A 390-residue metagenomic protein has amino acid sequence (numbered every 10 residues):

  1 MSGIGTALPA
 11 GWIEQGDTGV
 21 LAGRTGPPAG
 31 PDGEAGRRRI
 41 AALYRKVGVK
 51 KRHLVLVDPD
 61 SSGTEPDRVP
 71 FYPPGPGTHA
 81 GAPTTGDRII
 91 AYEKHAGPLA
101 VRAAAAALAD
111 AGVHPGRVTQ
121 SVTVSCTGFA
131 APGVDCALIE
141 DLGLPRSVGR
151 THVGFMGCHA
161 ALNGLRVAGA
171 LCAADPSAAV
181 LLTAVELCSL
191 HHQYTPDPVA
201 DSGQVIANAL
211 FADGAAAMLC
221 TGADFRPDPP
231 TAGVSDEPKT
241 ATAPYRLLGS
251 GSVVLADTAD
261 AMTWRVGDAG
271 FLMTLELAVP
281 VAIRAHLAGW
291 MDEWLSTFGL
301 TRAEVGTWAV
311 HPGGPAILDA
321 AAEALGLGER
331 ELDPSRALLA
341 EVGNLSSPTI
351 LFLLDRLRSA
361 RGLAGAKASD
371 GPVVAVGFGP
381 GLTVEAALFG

Functional and structural regions predicted by a protein language model:
M1-A91, C188, Y194-A285, G289-D292 (+2 more regions): Condensing-enzyme catalytic core mediating Claisen C-C bond formation in acyl metabolism
G3-G5, V124, G154, A179-E186 (+2 more regions): Short beta-strand segments
P76-F129: Hydrophobic alpha-helical hairpins/lids featuring a short glycine-rich hinge
P83-T84, G116-Q120, L142-G154, P198-G203 (+1 more regions): Glycine/charged-rich beta-loop-alpha catalytic/anionic-binding loops adjacent to active sites
A103-V118, G289-G306, L357-K367: Phosphate/pyrophosphate-binding loops at sites that engage ATP/ADP/AMP, CoA/4′-phosphopantetheine, polyphosphate
C126-G128, P145-S147, H152-A173, R284 (+3 more regions): Claisen-condensing/thiolase-fold acyl-transfer catalytic domains that form or cleave C-C bonds in fatty acid
A130-L144, A184-P196, A259-W264, L318-L332: Acidic-glycine-rich active-site phosphate/pyrophosphate-binding loop
A178, L182-H192, L255-A261, P315 (+2 more regions): Acyl-CoA/ACP chain-elongation machinery
